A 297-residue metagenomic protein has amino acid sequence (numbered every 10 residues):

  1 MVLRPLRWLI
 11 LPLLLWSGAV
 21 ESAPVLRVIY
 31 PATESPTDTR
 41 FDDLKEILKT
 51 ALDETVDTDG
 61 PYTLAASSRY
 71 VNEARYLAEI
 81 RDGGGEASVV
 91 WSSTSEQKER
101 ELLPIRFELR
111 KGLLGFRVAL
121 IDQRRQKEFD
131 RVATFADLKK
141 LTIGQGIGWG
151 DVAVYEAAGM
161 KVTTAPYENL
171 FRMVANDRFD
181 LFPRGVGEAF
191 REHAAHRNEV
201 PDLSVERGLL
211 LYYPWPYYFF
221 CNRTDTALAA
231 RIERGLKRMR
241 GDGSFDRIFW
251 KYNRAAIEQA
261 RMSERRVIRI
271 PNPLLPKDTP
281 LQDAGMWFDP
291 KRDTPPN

Functional and structural regions predicted by a protein language model:
S17-A19: N-terminal signal peptide c-region/cleavage motif recognized by signal peptidases
A23-E101, I232: Extracytoplasmic small-molecule ligand-binding "clamshell" domains of the periplasmic binding protein/Venus flytrap
V25-F41, R131-G148, D180-L181: Short loop->beta-strand "edge-of-pocket" segments that line small-molecule binding or catalytic clefts across diverse
E34, L113-V118, R197-E233, A255-T279 (+1 more regions): Periplasmic-binding protein-like
L48-T55, Q123-Q126, P214-I257, L281: Extended ligand-binding regions for polar small-molecule ligands
A66-A87, A157-A158, E168-G187: Short helices/loops that flank or line small-molecule/ion binding pockets
R81, V89-E101, F182-D202: A ligand-binding cleft/hinge motif common to bilobed small-molecule-binding domains
F107-A153: A conserved helix-loop-strand patch within extracytoplasmic ligand-binding domains of the periplasmic binding
